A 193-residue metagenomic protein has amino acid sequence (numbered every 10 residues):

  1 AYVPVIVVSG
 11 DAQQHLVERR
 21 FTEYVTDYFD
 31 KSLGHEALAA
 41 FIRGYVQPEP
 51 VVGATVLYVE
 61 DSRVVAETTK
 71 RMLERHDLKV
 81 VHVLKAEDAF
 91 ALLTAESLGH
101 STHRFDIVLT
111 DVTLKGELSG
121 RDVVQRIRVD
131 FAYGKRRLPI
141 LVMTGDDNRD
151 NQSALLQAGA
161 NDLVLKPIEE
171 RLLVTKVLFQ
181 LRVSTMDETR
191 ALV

Functional and structural regions predicted by a protein language model:
A1, G44-V46, A91, L118-K135: Short amphipathic alpha-helix used as the core "switch/output" element in two-component signaling
V8, L141-M143: Hydrophobic/aromatic residues positioned on beta-strands within the core alpha/beta folds
A12-D27, R121-D122, R136, D146-D162: Alpha4 helix (beta4-alpha4-beta5 surface) of REC/receiver domains from two-component response regulators
H15, L33-I42, I168-V177: C-terminal output helix
A40-T55, L178-L192: The C-terminal output helix
G53-V64, T69-L73, V108: Conserved acidic segment of CheY-like receiver
H82-I107, K115: Acidic, metal-coordinating helix/loop segments flanking the phosphotransfer/catalytic sites of two-component signaling
